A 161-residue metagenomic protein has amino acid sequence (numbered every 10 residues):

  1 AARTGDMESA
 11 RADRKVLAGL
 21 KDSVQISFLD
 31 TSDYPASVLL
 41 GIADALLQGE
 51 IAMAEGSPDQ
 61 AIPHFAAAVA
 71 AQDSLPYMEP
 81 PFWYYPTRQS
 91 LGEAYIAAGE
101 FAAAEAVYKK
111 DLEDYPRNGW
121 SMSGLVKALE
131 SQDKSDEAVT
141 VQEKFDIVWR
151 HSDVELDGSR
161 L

Functional and structural regions predicted by a protein language model:
A2, R11-D22, A66-A70, G119 (+1 more regions): TPR/TPR-like (Sel1-like) alpha-helical repeat modules
Q48, L91, L125-K127: Structural register within alpha-helical repeat arrays
